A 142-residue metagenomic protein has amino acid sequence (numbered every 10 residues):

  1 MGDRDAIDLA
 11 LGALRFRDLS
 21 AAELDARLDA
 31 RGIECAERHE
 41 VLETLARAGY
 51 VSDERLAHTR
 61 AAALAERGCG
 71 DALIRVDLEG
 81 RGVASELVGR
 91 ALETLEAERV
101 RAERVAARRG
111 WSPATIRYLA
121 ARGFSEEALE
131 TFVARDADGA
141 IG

Functional and structural regions predicted by a protein language model:
M1-G142: An alpha-helical, amphipathic repeat domain used for nucleic-acid recognition, typified by the mTERF helical solenoid
